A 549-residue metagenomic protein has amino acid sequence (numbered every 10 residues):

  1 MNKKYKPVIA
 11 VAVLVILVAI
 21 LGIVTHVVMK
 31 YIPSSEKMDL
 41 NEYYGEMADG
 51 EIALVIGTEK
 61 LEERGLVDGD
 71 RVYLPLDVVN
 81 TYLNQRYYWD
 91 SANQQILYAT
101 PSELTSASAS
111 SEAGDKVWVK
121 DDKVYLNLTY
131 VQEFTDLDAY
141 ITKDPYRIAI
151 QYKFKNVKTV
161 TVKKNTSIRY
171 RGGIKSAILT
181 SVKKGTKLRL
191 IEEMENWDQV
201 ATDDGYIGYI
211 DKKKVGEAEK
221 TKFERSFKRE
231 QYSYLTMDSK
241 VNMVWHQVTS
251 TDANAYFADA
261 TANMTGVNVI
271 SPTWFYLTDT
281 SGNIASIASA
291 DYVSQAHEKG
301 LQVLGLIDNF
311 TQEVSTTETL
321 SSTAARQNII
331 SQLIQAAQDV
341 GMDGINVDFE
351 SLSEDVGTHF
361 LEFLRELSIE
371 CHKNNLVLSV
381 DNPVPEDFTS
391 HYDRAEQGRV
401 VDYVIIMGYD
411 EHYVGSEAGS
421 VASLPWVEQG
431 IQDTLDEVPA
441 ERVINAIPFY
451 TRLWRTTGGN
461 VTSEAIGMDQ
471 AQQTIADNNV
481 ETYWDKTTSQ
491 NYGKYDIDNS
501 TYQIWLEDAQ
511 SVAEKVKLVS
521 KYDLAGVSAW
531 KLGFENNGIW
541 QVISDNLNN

Functional and structural regions predicted by a protein language model:
N2-M194, F223-T236: Primary recognition of N-terminal secretory signal peptides and signal-anchoring hydrophobic helices
G185, W197-T202, I210: SH3/SH3-like beta-barrel fold
K220-Q327, Q332: Glycan-recognition patch characteristic of GH18 chitinases/ENGases and related GlcNAc/peptidoglycan-binding proteins
R225, F449-K515, L547-N549: Glycan-binding loop/region signatures in secreted carbohydrate-active enzymes
T249-M264, S321-Q338, E386-R394, E507-S520: Short, acidic/polar
I270, V347, V404, N445 (+2 more regions): Conserved, mostly hydrophobic/aromatic
T280-I284, S331, E354-A476: Substrate-binding surface in catalytic domains of secreted glycosidases
K515-N549: Acidic/aromatic/glycine-rich contiguous surface patches that form carbohydrate-binding/processing clefts and analogous
